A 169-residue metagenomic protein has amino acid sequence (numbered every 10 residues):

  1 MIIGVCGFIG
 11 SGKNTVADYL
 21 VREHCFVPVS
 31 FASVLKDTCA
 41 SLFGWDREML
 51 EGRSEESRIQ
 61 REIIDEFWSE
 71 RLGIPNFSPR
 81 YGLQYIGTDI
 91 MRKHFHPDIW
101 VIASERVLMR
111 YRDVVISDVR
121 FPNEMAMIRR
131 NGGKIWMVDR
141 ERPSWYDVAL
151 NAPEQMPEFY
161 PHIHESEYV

Functional and structural regions predicted by a protein language model:
M1-I3: Extreme N-terminal starter segment of soluble prokaryotic enzymes
V5, I116: Hydrophobic anchor at the beta1->P-loop junction of P-loop NTPases
C6-I9, D98, I102-A103, N123-R130 (+1 more regions): Small-molecule kinase domains that catalyze NTP-dependent phosphoryl transfer to phosphate-bearing small molecules
N14: Walker A/P-loop
R22-V29: Post-Walker A helix-loop "phosphate-sensing" segment adjacent to the P-loop in P-loop NTPases
S33-R112: ATP-dependent small-molecule kinase phosphotransfer cores that center on conserved nucleotide phosphate-binding segments
D118-F121: Short, well-ordered beta-to-alpha junction loops that form the rim of enzyme active sites and present histidine/acidic
